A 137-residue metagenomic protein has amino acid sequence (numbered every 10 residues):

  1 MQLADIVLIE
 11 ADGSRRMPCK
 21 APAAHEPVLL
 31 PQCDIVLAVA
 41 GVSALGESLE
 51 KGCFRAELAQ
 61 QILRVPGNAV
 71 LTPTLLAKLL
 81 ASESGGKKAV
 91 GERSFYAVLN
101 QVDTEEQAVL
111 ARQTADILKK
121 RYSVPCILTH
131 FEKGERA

Functional and structural regions predicted by a protein language model:
M1-Q2, I6, D12-R121, K133-G134: Conserved catalytic-core segment of NTP-binding enzymes
P125-E135: A generic structural motif
